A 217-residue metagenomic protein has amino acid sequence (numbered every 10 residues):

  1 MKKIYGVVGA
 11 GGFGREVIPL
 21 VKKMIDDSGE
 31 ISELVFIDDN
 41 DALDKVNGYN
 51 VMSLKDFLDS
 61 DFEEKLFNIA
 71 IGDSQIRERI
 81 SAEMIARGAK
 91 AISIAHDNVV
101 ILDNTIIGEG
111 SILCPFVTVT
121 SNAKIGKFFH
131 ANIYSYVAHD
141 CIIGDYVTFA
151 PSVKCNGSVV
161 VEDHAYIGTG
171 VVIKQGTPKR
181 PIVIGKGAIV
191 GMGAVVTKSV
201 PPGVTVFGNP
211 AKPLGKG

Functional and structural regions predicted by a protein language model:
K3-I4, E30-L34, L66, K90-A91: Residues at the starts of beta-strands that form the adenosine-phosphate
K3-V21: Glycine-rich adenosine-cofactor-binding loop
V7-V8, I37, A70, K174 (+1 more regions): Short hydrophobic segments within beta-strands
F13, A42, K212: Conserved Rossmann-like nucleotide-cofactor binding loop
V21-I25, M84: Active-site catalytic pocket residues across diverse enzymes, especially alpha/beta-hydrolases
D27-K45: NAD(P)-binding Rossmann-fold cofactor-contacting core
A42-V100: Phosphate-bearing ligand-interacting subdomains that bind or position ATP/ADP/UDP/GDP/NAD(P) or nucleotide-linked
S93-F207, A211-L214: Structural signal for interior beta-strand "rungs" in well-ordered beta-sheet cores of soluble enzyme domains
